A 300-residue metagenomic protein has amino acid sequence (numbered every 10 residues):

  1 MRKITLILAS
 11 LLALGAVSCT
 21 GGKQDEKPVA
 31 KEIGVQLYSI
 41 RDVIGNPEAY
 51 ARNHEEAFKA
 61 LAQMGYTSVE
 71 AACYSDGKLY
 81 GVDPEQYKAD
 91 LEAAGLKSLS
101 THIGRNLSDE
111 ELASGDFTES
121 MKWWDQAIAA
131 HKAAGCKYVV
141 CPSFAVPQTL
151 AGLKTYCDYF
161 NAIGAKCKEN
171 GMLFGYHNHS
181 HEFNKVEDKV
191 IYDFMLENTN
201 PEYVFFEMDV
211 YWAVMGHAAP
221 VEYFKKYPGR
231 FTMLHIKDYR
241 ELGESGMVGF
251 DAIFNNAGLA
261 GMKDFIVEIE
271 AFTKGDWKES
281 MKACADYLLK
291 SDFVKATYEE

Functional and structural regions predicted by a protein language model:
I4-I7, C19-K137, D286-E300: N-terminal pre-domain/capping segments
I7-G15: Bacterial N-terminal signal peptides
K31-L37, V69-A71, S98-I103, V139-C141 (+4 more regions): Hydrophobic faces of well-ordered beta-strands that scaffold small-molecule active sites in alpha/beta enzyme cores
Y38-I40, A72-D76, I103-N106, F144-V146 (+4 more regions): Active-site beta-loop-alpha junctions enriched in small/polar residues
R41-A51, A57, F117, W212-K263 (+1 more regions): Gly/Pro-rich active-site loop or hairpin
Y50-N53, V82-Q86, F117-D125, L153-F160 (+4 more regions): Charged helix-capping and loop-helix junction motifs
S68, K168-F254: Acidic/histidine-rich catalytic cores of soluble enzymes
D109-F205, K278, Y298-E299: Active-site acidic/histidine proton-transfer and metal-coordination neighborhood in alpha/beta enzyme cores
